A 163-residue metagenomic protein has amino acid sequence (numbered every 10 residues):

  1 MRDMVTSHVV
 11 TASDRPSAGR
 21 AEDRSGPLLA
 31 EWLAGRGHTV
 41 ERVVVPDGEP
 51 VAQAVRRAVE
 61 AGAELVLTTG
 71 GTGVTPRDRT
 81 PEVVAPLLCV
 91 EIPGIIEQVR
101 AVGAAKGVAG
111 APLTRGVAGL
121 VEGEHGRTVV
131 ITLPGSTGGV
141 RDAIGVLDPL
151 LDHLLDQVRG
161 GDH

Functional and structural regions predicted by a protein language model:
M1-H163: Non-catalytic beta/alpha edge segments that cap or flank active sites
